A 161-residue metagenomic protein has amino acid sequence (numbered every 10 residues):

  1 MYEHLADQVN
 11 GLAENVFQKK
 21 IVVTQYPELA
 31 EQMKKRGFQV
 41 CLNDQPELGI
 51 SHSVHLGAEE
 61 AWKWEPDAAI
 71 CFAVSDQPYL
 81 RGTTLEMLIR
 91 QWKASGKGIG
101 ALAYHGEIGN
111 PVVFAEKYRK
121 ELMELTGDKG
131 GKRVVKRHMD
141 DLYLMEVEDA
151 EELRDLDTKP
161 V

Functional and structural regions predicted by a protein language model:
M1-P27: N-terminal glycine-rich phosphate-binding loop and ensuing alpha1 helix
Q18-K20, A69, D141: Residues at the starts of beta-strands that form the adenosine-phosphate
V22, L42, F72, E124: Conserved SAM-binding loop
L29-R36: Short loop/helix-cap segments at secondary-structure boundaries that form the rim of catalytic
G37-L48: Conserved donor nucleotide-binding strand/loop of the catalytic core
L48-E116, K120: Conserved beta-loop-beta/alpha segment of the NTase-like Rossmann-fold superfamily that binds/positions NTPs
K120, E124-V161: Conserved alpha/beta core of the MobA/IspD/sugar-nucleotide pyrophosphorylase nucleotidyltransferase superfamily
